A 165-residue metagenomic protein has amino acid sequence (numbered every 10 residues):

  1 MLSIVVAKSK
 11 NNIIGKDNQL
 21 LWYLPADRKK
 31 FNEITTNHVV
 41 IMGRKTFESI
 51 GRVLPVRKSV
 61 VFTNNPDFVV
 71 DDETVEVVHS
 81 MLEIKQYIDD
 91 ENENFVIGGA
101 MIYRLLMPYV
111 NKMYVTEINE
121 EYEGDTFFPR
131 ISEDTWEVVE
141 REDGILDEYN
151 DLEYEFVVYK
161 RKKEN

Functional and structural regions predicted by a protein language model:
M1-N165: Enzymes that bind and transform nitrogen-containing heteroaromatic metabolites
